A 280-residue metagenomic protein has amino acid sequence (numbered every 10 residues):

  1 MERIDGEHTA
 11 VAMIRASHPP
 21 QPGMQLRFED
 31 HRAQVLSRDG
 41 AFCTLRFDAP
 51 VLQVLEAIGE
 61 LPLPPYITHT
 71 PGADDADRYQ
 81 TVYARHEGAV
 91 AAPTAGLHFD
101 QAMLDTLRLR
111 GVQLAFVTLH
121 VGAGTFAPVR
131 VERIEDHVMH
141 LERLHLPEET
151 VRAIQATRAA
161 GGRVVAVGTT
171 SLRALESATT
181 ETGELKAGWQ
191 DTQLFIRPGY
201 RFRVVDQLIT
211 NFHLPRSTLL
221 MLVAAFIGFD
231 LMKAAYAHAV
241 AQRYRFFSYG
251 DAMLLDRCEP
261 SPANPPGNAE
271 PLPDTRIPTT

Functional and structural regions predicted by a protein language model:
M1-T280: Surface-exposed, charge/polar-rich loops and edge strands
